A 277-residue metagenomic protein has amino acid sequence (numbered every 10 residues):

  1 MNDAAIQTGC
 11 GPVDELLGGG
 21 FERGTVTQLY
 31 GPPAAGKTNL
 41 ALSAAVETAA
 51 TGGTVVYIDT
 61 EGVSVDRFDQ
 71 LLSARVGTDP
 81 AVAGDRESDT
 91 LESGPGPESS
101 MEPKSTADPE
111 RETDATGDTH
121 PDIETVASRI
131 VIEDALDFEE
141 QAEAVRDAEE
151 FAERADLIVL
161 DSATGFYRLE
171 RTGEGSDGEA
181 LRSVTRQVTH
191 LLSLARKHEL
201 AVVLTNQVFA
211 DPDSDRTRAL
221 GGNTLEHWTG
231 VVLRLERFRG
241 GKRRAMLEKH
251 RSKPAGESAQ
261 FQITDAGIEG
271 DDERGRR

Functional and structural regions predicted by a protein language model:
M1-G11: Positively charged, low-complexity intrinsically disordered leader regions
C10-G20: Pre-Walker A adenine-sensing motif
G19, E47-T51, L71-T78, F151 (+6 more regions): Conserved, well-folded catalytic cores of nucleic-acid-processing and energy-transducing macromolecular machines
G24-R146: Conserved P-loop
S43, Q70-S73, R146-D147, T172-G175 (+3 more regions): Short, glycine/charged-enriched secondary-structure capping and boundary segments
A107, A135, Q141, V145-T224: P-loop NTPase motor core
S128, D156, E226, G230: Conserved acidic residues
S193, K197-R277: Phosphate-binding/switch region of NTP-binding enzymes
